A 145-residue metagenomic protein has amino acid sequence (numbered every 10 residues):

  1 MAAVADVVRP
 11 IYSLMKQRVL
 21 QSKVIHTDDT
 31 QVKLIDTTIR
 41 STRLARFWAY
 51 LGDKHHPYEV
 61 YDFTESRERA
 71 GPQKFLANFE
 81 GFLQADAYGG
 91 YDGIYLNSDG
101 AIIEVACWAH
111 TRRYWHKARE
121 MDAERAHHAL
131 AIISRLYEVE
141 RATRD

Functional and structural regions predicted by a protein language model:
M1-D145: Catalytic center-proximal scaffold of phosphoryl-transfer enzymes
